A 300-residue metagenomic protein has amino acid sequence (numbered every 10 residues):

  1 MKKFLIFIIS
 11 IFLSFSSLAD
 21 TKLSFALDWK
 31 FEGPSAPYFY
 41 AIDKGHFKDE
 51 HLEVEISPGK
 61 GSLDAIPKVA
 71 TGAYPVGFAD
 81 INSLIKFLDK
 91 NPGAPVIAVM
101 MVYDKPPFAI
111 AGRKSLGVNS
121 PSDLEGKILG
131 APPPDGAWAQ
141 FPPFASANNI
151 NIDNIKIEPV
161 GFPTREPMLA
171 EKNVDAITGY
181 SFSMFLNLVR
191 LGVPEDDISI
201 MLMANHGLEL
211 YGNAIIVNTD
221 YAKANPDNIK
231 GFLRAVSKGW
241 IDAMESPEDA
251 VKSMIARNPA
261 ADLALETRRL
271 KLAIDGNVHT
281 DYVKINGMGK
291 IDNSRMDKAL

Functional and structural regions predicted by a protein language model:
K2-S10: Sec-dependent signal peptide recognition, specifically the positively charged N-region followed immediately by
S14-S16: N-terminal signal peptide c-region/cleavage motif recognized by signal peptidases
T21-E171, D175-F182, S199-M203, L208-E209: Short, glycine-/small- and polar/acidic-enriched structural segments that line small-molecule recognition paths
D43, A70-T71, D89-P92, S146-I150 (+6 more regions): Sec-exported extracytoplasmic/periplasmic mature domains
V102-G112, E195-Y221, L233, L272-V278: Periplasmic-binding protein-like
P194-E195, E266: Short helix-coil transition/hinge motifs at the ends and kinks of transmembrane helices, capturing the brief
K223-L300: Secondary-structure end/capping motifs
